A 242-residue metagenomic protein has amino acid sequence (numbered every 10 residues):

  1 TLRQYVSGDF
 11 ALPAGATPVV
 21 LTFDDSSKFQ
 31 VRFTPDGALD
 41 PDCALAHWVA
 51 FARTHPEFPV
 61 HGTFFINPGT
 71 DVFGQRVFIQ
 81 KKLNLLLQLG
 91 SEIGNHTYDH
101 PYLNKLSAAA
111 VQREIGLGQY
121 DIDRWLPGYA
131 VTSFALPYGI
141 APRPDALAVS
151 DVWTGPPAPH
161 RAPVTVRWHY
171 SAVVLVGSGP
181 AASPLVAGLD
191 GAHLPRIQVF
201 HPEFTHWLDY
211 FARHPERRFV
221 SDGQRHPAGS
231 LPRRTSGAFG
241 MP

Functional and structural regions predicted by a protein language model:
T1-L85, L89, P101-Y102, D121 (+2 more regions): Active-site beta->alpha N-cap acidic-glycine motif
T1-T22, S26-F33, K105-P242: C-terminal active-site subregion of NodB/CE4 polysaccharide deacetylases
T63-F65, G94, V174: Structural detector of well-ordered beta-strand residues that form the stable sheet scaffold of enzyme domains
N67, Y98-D99, G139, S178: Histidine- and/or cysteine-centered catalytic micro-motif in compact active-site loops
G94-K105: Substrate-binding clefts and substrate-entry loops adjacent to catalytic sites of polymer-processing enzymes acting on
